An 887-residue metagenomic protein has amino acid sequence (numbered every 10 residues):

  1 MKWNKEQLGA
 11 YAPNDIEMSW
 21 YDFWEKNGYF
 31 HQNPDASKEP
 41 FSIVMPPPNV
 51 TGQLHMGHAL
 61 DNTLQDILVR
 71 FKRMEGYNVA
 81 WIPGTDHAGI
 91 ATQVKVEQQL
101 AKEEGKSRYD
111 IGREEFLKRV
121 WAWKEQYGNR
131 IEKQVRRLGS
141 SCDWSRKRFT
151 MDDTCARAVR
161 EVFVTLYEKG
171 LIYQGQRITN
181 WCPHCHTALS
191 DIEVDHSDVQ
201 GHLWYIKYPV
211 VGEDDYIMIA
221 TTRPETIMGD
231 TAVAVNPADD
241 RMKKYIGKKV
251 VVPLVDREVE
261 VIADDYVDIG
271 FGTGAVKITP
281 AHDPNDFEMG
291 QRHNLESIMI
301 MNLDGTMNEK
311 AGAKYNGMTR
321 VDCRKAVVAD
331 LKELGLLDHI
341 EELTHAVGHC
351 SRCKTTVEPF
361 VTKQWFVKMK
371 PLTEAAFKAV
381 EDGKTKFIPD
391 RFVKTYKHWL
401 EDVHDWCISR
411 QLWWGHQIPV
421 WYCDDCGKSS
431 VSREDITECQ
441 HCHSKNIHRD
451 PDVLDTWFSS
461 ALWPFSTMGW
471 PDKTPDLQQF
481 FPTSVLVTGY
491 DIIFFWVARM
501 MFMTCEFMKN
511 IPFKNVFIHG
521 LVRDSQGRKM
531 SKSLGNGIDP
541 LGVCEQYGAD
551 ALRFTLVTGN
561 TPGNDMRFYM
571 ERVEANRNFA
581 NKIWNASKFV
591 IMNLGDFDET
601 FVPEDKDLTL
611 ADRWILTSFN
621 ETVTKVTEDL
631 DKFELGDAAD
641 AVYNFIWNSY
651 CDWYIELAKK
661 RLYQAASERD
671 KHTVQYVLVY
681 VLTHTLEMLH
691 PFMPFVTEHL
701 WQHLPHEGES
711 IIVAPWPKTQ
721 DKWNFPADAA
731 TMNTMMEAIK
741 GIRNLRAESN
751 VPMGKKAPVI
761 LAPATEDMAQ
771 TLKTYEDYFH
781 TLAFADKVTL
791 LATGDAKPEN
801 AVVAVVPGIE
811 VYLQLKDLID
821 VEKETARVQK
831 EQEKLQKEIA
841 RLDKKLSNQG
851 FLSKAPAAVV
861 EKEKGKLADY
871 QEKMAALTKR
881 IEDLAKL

Functional and structural regions predicted by a protein language model:
M1-M56, V79, S351, I583: Non-catalytic terminal extensions that flank enzyme cores
K5, A10, S19, K26-N27 (+11 more regions): Residue patterns forming the tRNA-binding/recognition surfaces of aminoacyl-tRNA synthetases and related DALR
D35-V96, V159, A220-T221, T226 (+5 more regions): N-terminal catalytic cores of NTP/NDP-binding nucleotidyl/phosphoryl-transfer enzymes
A36-K38, P46-P47, A80-Q93, K147-C155 (+4 more regions): Short, solvent-exposed turn/loop segments enriched in Gly/Ser/Thr/Pro and often Arg
A59, G84, I217-V235, C350-R352 (+5 more regions): Conserved phosphate/anionic-ligand binding catalytic regions in large, soluble enzymes, centered on
A59-I67, I217-P253, V276-D283, H293-M299 (+3 more regions): Extended active-site and interfacial segments that coordinate phosphate-rich ligands in large catalytic machineries
R70-N78, Q99-Y109, K133, R137-C142 (+18 more regions): Secondary-structure transition/capping motifs at alpha-helix termini and the adjoining loop/turn into the next element
Y205, H398-F458, L462, E506-A549 (+1 more regions): Feature 926 captures the class I aminoacyl-tRNA synthetase adenylation module centered on the KMSKS loop
